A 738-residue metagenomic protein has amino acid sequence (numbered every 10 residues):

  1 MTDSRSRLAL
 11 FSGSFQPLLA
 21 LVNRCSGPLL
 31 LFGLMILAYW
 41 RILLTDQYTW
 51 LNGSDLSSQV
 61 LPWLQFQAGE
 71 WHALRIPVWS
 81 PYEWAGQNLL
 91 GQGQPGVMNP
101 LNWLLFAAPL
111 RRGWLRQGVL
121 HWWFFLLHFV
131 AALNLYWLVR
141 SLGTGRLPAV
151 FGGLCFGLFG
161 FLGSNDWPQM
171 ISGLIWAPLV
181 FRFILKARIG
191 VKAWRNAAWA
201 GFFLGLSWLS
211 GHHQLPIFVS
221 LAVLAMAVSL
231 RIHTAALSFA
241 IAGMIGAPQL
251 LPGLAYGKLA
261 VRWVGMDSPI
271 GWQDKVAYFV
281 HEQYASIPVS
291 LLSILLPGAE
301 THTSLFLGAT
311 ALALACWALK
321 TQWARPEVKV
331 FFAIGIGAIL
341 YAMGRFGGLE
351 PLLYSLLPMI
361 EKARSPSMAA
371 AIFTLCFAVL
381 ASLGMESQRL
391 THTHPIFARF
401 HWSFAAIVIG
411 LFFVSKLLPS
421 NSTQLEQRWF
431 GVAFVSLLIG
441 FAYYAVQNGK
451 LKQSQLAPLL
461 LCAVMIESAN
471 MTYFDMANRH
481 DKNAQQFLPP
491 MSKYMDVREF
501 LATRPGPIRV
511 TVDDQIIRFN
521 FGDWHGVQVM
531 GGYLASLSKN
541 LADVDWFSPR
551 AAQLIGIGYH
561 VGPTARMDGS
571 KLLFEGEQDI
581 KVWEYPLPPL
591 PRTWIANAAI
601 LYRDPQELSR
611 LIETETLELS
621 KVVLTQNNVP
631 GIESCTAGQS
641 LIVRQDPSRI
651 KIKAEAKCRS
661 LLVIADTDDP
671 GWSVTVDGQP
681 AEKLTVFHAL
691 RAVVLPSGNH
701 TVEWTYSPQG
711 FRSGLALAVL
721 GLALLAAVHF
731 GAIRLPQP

Functional and structural regions predicted by a protein language model:
A20-Q94, G246, L254, A260-V261 (+4 more regions): Hydrophobic alpha-helical membrane-insertion signals
S57-I76, E83, Q87, P100-W103 (+6 more regions): Periplasmic/ER-lumenal interhelical loops and adjacent helix-loop junctions in multi-pass membrane proteins
V60, L340, L619-P738: Active-site-proximal, structured, solvent-exposed surfaces of multi-pass membrane proteins that position macromolecular
Q92-W123, L357-R364, G678: Juxtamembrane segments of multi-pass membrane glycosylation machinery that transfer sugars from lipid-linked donors
W122-L142: Transmembrane-helix motifs of polytopic, lipid-linked glycan transferases
L135-G157, W194-R195, A398-R399: Transmembrane-helix signature of polytopic, membrane-embedded enzymes that assemble or transfer cell-envelope glycans
F151, Q169-I171, I175, F183 (+9 more regions): Contiguous transmembrane helix-bundle modules in multi-pass membrane proteins
C462, E467-C635, K657, Q679: Extracytoplasmic
